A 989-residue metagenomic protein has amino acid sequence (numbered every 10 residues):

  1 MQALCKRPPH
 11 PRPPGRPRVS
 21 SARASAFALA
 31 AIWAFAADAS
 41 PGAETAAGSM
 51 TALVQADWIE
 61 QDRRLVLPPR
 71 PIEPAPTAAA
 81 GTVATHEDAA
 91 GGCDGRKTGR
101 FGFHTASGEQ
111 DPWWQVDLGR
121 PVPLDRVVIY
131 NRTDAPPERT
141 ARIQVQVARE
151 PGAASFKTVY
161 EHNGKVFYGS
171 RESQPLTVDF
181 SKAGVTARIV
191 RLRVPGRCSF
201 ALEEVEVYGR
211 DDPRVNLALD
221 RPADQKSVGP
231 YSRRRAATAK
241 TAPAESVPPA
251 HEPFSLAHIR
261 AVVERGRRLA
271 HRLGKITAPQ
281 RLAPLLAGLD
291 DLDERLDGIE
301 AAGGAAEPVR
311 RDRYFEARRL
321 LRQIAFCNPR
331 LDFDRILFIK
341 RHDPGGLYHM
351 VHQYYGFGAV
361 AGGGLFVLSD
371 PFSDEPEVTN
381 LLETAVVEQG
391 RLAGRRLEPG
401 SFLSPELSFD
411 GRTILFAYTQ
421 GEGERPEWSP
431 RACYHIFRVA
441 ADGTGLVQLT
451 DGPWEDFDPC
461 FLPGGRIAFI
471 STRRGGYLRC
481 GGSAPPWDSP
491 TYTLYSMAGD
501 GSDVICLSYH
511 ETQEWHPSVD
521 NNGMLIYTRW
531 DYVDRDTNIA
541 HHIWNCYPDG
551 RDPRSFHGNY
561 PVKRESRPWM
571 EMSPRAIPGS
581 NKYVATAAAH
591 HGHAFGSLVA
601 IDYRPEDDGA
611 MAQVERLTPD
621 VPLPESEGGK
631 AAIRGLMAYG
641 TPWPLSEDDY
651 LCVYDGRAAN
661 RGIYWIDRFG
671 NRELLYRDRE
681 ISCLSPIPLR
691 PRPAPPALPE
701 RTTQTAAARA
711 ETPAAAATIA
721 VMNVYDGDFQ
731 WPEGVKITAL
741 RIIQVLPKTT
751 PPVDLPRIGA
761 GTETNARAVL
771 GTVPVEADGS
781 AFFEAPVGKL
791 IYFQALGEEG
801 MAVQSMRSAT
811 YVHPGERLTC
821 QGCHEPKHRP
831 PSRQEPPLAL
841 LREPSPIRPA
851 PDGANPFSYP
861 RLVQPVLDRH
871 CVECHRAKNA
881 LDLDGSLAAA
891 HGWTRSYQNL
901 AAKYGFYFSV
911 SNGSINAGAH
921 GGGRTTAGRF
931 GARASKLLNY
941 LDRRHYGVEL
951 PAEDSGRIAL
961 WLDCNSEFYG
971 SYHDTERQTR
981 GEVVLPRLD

Functional and structural regions predicted by a protein language model:
D38-E73, E245-A257, L289-E294, G298-A301 (+10 more regions): Aromatic- and Gly/Pro-enriched helix-to-coil junctions and flexible linker segments
H104-W113, P121-V122, T133-T241, I470: Trp- and acidic/polar-enriched beta-sheet ligand-binding modules for extracellular glycan and matrix recognition
F338-V360, A417-C433, F469-P490, Y527-H541 (+3 more regions): Short, conserved, GDST-rich strand-edge loop motifs in beta-rich repeat architectures
D343-R395, E422-R431, A441: Beta-propeller domains
G364-S369, C433-D442, W487-D500, A540-R551 (+2 more regions): Beta-propeller blade signature
E375-G400, A440-W454, A498-T512, Y547-M570 (+3 more regions): Multi-bladed beta-propeller domains
E398-F409, P453-I467, E511-I526, P561-I577 (+4 more regions): Conserved beta-propeller blade repeats
S573-Y664: Loop/turn-rich, solvent-exposed surfaces of beta-rich toroidal or solenoidal domains
